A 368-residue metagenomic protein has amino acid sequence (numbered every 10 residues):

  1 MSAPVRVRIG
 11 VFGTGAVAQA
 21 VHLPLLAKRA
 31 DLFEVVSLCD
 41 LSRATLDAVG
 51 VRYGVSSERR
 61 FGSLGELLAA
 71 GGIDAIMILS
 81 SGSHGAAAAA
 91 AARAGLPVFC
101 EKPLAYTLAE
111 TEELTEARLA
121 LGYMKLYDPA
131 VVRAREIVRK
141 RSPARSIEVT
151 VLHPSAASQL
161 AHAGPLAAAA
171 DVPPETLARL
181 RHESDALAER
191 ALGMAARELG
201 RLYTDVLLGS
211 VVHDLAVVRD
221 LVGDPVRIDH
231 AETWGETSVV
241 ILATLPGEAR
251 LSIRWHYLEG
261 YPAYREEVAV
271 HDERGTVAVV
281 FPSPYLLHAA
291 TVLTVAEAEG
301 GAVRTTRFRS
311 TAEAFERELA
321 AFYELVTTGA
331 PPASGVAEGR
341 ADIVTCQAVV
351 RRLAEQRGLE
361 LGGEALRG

Functional and structural regions predicted by a protein language model:
M1-V55: N-terminal Rossmann-like dinucleotide-binding module
S2-A3, A75-M77, P246, A321-G368: C-terminal helix-rich "cap/oligomerization" subdomain common to oxidoreductases
Y53-T115: Beta-loop-alpha module in the N-terminal Rossmann-like domain of NAD(P)-dependent dehydrogenases, especially those
C100-E101, L121, V279: Hydrophobic residues in well-ordered beta-strands that form the structural core
A105-L180: A contiguous active-site-proximal alpha/beta segment in oxidoreductase catalytic domains
Y127-E148, H162-P165, A191-R201, L207-E232 (+2 more regions): Oxidoreductase and adenylate-handling cofactor-binding alpha/beta cores
L166-A170, E175-E198, A269-S334: C-terminal glycine/acidic-rich active-site capping loop/insertion
E198-Y285, R309, E316-A330, Q347 (+1 more regions): Contiguous beta-strand/loop segments that form the cofactor/metal-binding neighborhood of enzyme cores
